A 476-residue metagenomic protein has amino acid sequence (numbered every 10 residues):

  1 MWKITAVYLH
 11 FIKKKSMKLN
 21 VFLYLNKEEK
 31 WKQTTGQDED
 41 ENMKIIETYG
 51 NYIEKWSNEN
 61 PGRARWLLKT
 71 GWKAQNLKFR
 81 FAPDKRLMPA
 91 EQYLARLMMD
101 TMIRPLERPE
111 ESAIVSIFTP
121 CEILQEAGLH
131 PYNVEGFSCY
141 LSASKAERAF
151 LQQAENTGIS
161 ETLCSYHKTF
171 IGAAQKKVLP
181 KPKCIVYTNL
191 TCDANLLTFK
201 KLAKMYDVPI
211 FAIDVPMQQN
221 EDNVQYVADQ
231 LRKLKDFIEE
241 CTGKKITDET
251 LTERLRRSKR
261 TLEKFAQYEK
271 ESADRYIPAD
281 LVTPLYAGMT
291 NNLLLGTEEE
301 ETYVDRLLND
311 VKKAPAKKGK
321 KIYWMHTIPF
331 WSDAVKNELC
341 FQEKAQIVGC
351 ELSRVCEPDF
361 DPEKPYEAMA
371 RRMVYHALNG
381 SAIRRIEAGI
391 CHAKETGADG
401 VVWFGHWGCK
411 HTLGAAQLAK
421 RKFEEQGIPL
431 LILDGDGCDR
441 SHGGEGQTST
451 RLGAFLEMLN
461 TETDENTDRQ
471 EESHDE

Functional and structural regions predicted by a protein language model:
K3-I4, K14-K18, K30-K32: Polybasic, lysine-rich low-complexity intrinsically disordered segments
L9-F11, L23-L25: Short hydrophobic targeting helices and cationic amphipathic motifs that mediate membrane/organellar targeting
E39, K44-E111, A228, R232 (+2 more regions): A charged, amphipathic alpha-helical module
Q92-L106, E110-L163, I171-Q175: An N-terminal, globular interaction/scaffold subdomain
I117-F118, I123-Q153, Y323-K394: Redox- and metal-dependent alpha/beta enzyme cores, enriched for Fe-S-associated oxidoreductases and cofactor-handling
G158-Q175, L378-I390: Glycine-rich, highly charged phosphate/nucleotide-binding loops
K168-F237: Acidic/His-rich segments in extracytoplasmic proteins that coordinate ligands and/or metal ions
N337-E351, P362-R372, H376, S381-D468: Hydrophobic alpha/beta core scaffold segments
